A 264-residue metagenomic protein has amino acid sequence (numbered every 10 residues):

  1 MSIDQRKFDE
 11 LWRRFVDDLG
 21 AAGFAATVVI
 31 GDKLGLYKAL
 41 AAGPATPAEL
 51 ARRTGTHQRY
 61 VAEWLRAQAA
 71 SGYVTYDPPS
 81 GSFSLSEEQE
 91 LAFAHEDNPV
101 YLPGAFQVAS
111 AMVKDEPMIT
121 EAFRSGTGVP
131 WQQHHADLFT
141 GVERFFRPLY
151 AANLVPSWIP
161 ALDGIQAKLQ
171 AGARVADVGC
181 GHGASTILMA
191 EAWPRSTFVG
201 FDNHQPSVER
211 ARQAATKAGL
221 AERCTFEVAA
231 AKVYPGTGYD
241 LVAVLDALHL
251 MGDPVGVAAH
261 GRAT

Functional and structural regions predicted by a protein language model:
S2, R6, R14-A22, A26-K33 (+3 more regions): Conserved Class I S-adenosyl-L-methionine-dependent methyltransferase catalytic core
L40-P44, A190: Short helix-to-turn junction characteristic of helix-turn-helix DNA-binding domains, especially the helix
P44-R52: Short acidic, hydrophobic short linear motifs in intrinsically disordered regions
R174-A176, T186-K232: Class I SAM-dependent methyltransferase SAM/SAH-binding core
G179-G183: Class I SAM-dependent methyltransferase "Motif I" SAM/SAH-binding loop
A229-V242: A short acidic, Gly/Pro-enriched loop at the edge of an enzyme's catalytic core that lines a small-molecule cofactor
D240-P254: A short SAM/SAH-binding and catalytic strip from SAM-dependent methyltransferases
V255-T264: A short glycine-rich, Lys/Arg-flanked "PGG" loop and its adjoining helix->strand segment in the class I
